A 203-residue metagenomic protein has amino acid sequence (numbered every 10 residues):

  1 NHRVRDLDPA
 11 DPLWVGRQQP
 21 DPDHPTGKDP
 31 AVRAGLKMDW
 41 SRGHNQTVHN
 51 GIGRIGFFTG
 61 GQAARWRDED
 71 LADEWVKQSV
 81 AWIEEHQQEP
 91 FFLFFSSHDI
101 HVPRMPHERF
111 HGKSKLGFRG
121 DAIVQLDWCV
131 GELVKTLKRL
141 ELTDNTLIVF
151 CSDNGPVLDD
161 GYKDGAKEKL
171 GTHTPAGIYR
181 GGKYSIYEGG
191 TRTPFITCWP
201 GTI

Functional and structural regions predicted by a protein language model:
N1-G61: Catalytic-site neighborhoods of secreted/periplasmic enzymes that process anionic sulfate/phosphate groups
H2-R5, S79-D121, V157-D159, K163-A166: Active-site His/acidic residue clusters
G53-A64, E108-K113, C198-I203: Short glycine/proline-rich turn/loop motifs
T59-D73, G112-Q125: The substrate-binding groove and active-site-proximal loops of carbohydrate-active enzymes, especially glycoside
H86-L93, L142-I148, T191-T193: Loop/turn elements at helix/coil->beta-strand transitions in domains of secreted/extracellular proteins
S96-H101, N154, G189, C198: Glycine-rich, acidic and aromatic/proline-enriched surface loops and short helix-turn segments that act as binding
D127-Y162: Metal-dependent active-site segment of extracytoplasmic phospho-/sulfohydrolases and closely related
G131-L140, G165-I203: Substrate-binding rim/cap in mid-to-C-terminal beta-strand-loop elements of soluble/periplasmic
